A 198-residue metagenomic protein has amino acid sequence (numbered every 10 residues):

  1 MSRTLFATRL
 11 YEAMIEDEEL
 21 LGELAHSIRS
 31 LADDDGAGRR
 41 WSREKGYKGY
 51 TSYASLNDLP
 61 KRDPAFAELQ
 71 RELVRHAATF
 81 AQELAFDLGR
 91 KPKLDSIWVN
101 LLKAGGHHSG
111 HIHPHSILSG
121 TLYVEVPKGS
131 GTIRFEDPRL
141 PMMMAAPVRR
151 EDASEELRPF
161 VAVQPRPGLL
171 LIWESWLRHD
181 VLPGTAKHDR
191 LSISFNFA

Functional and structural regions predicted by a protein language model:
M1-F86: Non-heme Fe(II)/2-oxoglutarate
F6-T8, H115-I117, H188-R190: A general secondary-structure signal for short beta-strands and their flanking turns/coil in non-transmembrane regions
Y11, D95-I97, L118-G120, L191-F195: Hydrophobic residues positioned within well-ordered beta-strands of beta-sheet architectures
M14-E16, L102, Y123-E125, N196-A198: Solvent-exposed residues in well-ordered beta-strands and their adjoining turns, especially edge/terminal strands
E18, P127, L140, L177-H179 (+1 more regions): Short, solvent-exposed loop/turn segments at secondary-structure junctions
D58, P64-D95, K103-I117, V124-K128: Active-site region of the double-stranded beta-helix
V99-L170: Catalytic core of non-heme Fe(II) oxygenases with the double-stranded beta-helix
D152-A198: Catalytic core of Fe(II)/2-oxoglutarate
